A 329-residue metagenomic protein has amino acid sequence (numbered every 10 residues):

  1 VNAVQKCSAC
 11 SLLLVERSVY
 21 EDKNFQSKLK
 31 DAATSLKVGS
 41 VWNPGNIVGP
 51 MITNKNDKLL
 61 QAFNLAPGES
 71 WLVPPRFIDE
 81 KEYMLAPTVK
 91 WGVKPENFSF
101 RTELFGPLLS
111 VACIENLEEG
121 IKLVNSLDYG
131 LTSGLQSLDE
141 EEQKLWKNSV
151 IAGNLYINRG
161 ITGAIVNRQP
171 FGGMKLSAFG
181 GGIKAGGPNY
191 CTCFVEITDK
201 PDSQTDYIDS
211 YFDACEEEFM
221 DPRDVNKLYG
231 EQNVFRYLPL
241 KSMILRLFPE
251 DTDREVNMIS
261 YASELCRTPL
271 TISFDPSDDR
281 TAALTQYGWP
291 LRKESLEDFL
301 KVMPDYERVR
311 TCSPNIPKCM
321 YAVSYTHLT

Functional and structural regions predicted by a protein language model:
V1, D31-S40, F77-E80, M84-L328: Conserved C-terminal structural/oligomerization subdomain of aldehyde/semialdehyde dehydrogenase
Q5-C7: Extended low-complexity, polyampholyte segments enriched in Ser/Thr/Pro and acidic residues
I52-D57: Short beta-strand to alpha-helix junction loop
N64-P67: Basic phosphate/pyrophosphate-binding loop/patch that engages nucleotide-derived ligands
W71-P74: A short linear hydrophobic-aromatic micro-motif
